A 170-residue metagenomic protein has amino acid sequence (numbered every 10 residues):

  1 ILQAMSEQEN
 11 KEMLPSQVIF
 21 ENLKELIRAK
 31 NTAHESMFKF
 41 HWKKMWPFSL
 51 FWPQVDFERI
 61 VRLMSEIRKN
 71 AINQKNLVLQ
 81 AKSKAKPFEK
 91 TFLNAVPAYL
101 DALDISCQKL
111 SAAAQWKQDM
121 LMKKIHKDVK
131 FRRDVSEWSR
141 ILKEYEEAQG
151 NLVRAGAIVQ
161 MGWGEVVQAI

Functional and structural regions predicted by a protein language model:
L2-E35: Cytosolic juxtamembrane helix and N-cap/initiation of the first transmembrane helix
E7, E165-I170: Short acidic DE-rich linear segments
E7, K11, P15-V18, V78-F88 (+1 more regions): Aromatic-residue detector
P15-K24, F57-V61, K90-L103: Short, charge/polar-rich alpha-helical segments
A29-F92, K130-W163: Alpha-helical segments in soluble extracytoplasmic regions
K30, K86-W138: Long, amphipathic, charge-rich alpha-helical segments that form helical bundles/coiled-coils
